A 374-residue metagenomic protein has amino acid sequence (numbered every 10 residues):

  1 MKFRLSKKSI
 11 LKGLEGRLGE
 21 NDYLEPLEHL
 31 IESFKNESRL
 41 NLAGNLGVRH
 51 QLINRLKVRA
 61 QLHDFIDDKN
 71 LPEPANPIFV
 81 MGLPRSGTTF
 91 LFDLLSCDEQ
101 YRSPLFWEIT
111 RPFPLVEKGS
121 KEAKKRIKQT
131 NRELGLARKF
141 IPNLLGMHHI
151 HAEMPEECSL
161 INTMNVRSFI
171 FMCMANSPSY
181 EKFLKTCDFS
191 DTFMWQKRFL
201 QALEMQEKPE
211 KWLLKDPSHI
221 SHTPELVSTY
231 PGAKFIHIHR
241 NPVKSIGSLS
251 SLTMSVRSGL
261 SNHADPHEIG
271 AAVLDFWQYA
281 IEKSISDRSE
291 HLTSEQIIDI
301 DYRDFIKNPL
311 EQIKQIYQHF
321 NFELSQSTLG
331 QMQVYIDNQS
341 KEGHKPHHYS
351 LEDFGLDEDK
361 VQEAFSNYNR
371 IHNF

Functional and structural regions predicted by a protein language model:
M1-D64, P178-F193, L203-E207, L249-D299 (+1 more regions): PAPS-dependent sulfotransferases, especially Golgi type II membrane carbohydrate sulfotransferases
K69-A75: Phosphate-binding P-loop
V80-C97: Glycine-rich phosphate-binding P-loop
M81-L83, L213-P217, Y302: Short His-Asn-centered micro-motif
C97-W107: Post-Walker A helix-loop "phosphate-sensing" segment adjacent to the P-loop in P-loop NTPases
T110-W212: PAPS-dependent sulfation machinery
K215-D216, L226-S251: Conserved phosphate-donor/acceptor-positioning beta-strand/loop module used by diverse small-molecule
H219-T223, V243-I246, I306-P309: Flexible loop/turn segments at secondary-structure boundaries
